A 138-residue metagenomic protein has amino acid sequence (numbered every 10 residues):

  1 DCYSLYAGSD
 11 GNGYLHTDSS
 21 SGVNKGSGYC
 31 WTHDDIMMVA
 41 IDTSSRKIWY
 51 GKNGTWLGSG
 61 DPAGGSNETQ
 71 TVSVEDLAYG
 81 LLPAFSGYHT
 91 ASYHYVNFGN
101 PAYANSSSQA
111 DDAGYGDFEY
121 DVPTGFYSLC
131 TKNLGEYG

Functional and structural regions predicted by a protein language model:
D1-G138: PRY/SPRY (B30.2) beta-sandwich protein-interaction domains and their adjacent Ser/Pro/Gly-rich low-complexity linkers
